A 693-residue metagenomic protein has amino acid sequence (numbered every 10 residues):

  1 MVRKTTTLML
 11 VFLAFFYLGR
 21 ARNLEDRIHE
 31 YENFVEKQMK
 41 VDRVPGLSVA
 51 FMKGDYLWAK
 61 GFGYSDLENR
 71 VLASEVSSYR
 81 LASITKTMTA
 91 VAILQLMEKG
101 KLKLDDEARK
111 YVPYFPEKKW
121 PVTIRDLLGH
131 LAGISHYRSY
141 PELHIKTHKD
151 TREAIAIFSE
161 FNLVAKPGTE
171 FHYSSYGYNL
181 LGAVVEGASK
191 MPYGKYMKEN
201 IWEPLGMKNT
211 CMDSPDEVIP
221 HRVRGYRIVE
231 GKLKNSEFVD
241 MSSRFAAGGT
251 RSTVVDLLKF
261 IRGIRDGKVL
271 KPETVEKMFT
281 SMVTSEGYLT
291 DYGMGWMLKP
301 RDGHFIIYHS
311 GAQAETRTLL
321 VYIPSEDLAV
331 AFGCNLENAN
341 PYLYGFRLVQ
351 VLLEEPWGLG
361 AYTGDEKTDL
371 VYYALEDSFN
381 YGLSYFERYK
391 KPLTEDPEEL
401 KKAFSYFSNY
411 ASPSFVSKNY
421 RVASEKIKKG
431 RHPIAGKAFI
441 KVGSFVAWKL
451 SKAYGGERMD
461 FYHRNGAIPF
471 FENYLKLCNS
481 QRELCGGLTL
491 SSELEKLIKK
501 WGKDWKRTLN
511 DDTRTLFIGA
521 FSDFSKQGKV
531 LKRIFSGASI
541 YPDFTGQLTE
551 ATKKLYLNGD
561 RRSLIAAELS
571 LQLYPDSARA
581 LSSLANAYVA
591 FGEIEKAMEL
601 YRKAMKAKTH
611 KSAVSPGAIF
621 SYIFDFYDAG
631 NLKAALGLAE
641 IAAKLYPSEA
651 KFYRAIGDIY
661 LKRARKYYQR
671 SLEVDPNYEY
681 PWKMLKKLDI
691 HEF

Functional and structural regions predicted by a protein language model:
R22-K60, E186-S189, K198, F238-A361: Catalytic loop of the DD-peptidase/beta-lactamase superfamily, centered on the K-T-G motif and neighboring
E30, V41-S48, N69-D126, L163-Y176 (+2 more regions): Short active-site loop at a secondary-structure junction that contains or immediately precedes the catalytic residue(s)
R80-I84, L96-S139, S159-E160, A183 (+4 more regions): Active-site helix/loop module of the DD-peptidase/beta-lactamase fold, centered on the serine-lysine SxxK catalytic
T87, T545, L564, A578-R579 (+3 more regions): Helix-start (N-cap) detector for alpha-helical repeat units in TPR-like alpha-solenoids, especially tetratricopeptide
R138-H221, S236-F238, S242-L258: Catalytic-site signature segments of enzymes, centered on catalytic residues
G358-L359, L393-L509: Pan-zinc metallopeptidase signature
